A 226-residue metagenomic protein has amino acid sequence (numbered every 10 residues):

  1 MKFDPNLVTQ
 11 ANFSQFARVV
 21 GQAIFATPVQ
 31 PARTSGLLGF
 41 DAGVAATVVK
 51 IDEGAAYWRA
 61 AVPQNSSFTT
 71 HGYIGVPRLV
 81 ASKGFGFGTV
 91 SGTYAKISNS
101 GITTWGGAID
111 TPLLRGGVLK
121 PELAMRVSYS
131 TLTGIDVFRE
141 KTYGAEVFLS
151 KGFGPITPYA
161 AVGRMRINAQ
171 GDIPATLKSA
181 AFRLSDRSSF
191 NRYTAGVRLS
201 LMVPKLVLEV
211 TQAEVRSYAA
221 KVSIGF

Functional and structural regions predicted by a protein language model:
M1-G116: Transmembrane beta-barrel domains of Gram-negative outer membranes and organellar outer membranes
P31-R33, V44, L79-F85, G107-T111 (+4 more regions): Residues on the lipid-exposed face of transmembrane beta-strands in outer-membrane beta-barrel proteins
G36-L38, G72-P77, G101-W105, R139-Y143 (+3 more regions): Residues that define the transmembrane beta-barrel architecture of outer-membrane proteins
F40-V44, V90, G107, P121-V127 (+4 more regions): Transmembrane beta-strands of outer-membrane beta-barrel proteins
V44-V48, G92-K96, M125-Y129, V147 (+3 more regions): Transmembrane beta-barrel strands of outer-membrane/channel proteins
V49-E53, A95-N99, L114-G116, Y129-D136 (+3 more regions): Sequence/structural signature of outer-membrane beta-barrel proteins
G54-R59, I97, I102-G107, G134-K141 (+2 more regions): Outer-membrane beta-barrel translocator domains and adjoining extracellular loop/strand segments of Gram-negative
M125-L184, S188: Outer-membrane beta-barrel translocator/channel fold
